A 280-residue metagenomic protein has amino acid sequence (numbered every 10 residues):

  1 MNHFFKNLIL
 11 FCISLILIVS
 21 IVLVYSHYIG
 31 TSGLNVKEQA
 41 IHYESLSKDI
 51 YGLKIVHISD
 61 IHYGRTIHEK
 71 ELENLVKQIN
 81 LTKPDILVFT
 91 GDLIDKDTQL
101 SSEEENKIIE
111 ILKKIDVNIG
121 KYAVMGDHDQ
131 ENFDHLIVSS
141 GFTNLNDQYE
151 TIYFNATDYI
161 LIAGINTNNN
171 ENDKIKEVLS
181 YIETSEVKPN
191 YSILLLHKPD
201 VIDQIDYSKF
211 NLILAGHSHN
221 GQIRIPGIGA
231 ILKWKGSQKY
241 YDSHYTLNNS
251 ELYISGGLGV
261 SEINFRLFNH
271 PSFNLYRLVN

Functional and structural regions predicted by a protein language model:
M1-D49: N-terminal membrane-anchoring alpha-helices
S47, H62-G64, N168-E171, H219 (+1 more regions): Active-site/binding-pocket entry motifs
D49-T143: Membrane-embedded segments
H57-S59, L87-D92, G120-D127, L145-D147 (+3 more regions): Active-site neighborhood of phospho(di)ester-bond hydrolases with catalytic His/Asp-centered motifs
Y63-I67, T98-S101, N168-N172, Y191 (+1 more regions): Short, flexible loop segments at the rims of nucleotide/cofactor-binding pockets, characterized by
E131-L212, K235-H244, N248-N280: Conserved catalytic scaffold of divalent metal-dependent phosphoesterases
N220-I225: His/Asp/Glu-enriched short active-site or ligand-binding loop at hydrolase and phosphoryl-transfer sites
P226-Q238: Short, surface-exposed loop/helix-turn segments at secondary-structure junctions that function as lids/hinges flanking
